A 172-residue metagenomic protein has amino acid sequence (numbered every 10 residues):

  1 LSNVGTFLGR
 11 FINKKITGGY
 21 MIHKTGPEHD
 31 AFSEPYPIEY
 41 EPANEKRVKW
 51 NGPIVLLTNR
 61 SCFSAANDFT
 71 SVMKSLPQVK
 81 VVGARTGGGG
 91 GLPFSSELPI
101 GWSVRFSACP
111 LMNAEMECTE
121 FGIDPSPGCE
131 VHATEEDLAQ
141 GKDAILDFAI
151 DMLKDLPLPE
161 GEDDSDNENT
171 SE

Functional and structural regions predicted by a protein language model:
L1-P53, S95, T119-E120: Gly/Ser/Thr-rich loop/hinge elements
S2-T6, S64, D68, G141-F148 (+1 more regions): Extracytoplasmic/secreted proteins, especially bacterial periplasmic and envelope-associated proteins
L8, V55-S61, A133-A139: Second-shell loop/turn segments in exported
F11-I16, T58-C62, P77-R85, A149-E160: Sec/Tat-exported extracytoplasmic proteins
I22-K24, L57-S61, G83-G87, S107-C109: Active-site-proximal beta-strand/loop segments in catalytic clefts of secreted hydrolases
I54, M73, M116, A149: Terminal peptide-recognition signature
G88-P99: Beta-rich nucleic-acid/ligand-interaction surfaces
S126-D166: Low-complexity, Gly/Ser/Thr/Pro-rich intrinsically disordered linker/tail segments
